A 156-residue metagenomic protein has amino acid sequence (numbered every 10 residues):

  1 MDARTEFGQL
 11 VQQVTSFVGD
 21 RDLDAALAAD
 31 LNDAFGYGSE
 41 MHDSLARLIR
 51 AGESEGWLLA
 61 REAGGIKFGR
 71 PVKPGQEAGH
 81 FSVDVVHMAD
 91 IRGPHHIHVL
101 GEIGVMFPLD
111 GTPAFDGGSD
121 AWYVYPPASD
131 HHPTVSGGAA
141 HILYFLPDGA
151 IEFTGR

Functional and structural regions predicted by a protein language model:
M1-H80: A short, N-terminal "cap"/entry segment at the start of jelly-roll beta-barrel domains of the cupin/DSBH fold
Q76-I97, D130: Conserved short histidine dyad/triad with adjacent acidic residue
I91-R92, D110-P113, D130-H131, G149-A150: Short Gly/Pro-enriched loop/turn and capping motifs at secondary-structure junctions
H95-P113: Short, conserved beta-strand element in jelly-roll/cupin
I103-F107, W122-Y125, L143: Active-site scaffold segments
D116-G138: Conserved metal-binding segment of the jelly-roll/cupin
G138-R156: A short hydrophobic beta-strand segment most commonly corresponding to one strand of the jelly-roll/cupin
